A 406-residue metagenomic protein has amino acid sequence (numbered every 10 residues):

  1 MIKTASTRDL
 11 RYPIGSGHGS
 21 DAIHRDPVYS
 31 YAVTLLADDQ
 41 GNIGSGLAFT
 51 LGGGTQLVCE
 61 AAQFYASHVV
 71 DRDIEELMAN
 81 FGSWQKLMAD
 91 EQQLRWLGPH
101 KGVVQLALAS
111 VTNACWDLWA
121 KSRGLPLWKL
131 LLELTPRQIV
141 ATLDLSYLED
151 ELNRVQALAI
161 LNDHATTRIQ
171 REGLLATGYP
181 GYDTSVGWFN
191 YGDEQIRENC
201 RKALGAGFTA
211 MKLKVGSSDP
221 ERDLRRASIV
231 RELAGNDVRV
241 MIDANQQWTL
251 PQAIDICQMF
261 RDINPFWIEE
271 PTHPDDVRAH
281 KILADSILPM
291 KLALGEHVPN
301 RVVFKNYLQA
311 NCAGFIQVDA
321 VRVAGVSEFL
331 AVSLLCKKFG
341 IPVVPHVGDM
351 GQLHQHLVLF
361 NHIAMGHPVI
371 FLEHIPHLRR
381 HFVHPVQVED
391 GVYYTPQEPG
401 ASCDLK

Functional and structural regions predicted by a protein language model:
M1-G53, R379-H381: Structured beta-strand/loop patches that form or line metal/cofactor-binding pockets in enzymes
I2, G41, Y65, V111 (+9 more regions): Conserved, mostly hydrophobic/aromatic
A37-L145, E149: Metal- or metallocofactor-binding catalytic centers and their adjacent structured scaffolds across diverse enzyme
C59-A66, T112, W116-D117, W128 (+5 more regions): Predominant activation on well-ordered alpha-helical scaffold segments within soluble catalytic domains
L77, L127-L130, K214, W267-P271 (+2 more regions): Flexible, glycine/charged-enriched surface loops at secondary-structure junctions
L145-I282: Metal-dependent enolase-superfamily TIM-barrel catalytic cores that perform enediolate-based chemistry
Q258, N264, H273-D404: Shared catalytic-loop signature of beta/alpha-barrel
